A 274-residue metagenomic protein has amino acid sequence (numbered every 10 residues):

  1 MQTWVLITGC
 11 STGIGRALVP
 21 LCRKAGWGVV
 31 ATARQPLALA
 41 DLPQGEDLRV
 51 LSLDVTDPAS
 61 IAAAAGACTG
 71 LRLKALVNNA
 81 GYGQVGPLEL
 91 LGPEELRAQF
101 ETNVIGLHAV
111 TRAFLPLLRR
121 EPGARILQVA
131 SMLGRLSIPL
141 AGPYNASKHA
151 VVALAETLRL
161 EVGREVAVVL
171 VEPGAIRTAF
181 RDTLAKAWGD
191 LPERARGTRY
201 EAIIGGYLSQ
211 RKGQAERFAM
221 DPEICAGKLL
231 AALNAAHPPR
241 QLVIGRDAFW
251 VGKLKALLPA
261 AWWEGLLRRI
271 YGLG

Functional and structural regions predicted by a protein language model:
S11-T12: Conserved glycine-rich cofactor-binding loop
L53-A63, P93: The beta1-alpha1 cofactor-binding region of Rossmann-like NAD(H)/NADP(H)-dependent oxidoreductases
P87-L88, E95-R97: Substrate-binding pocket helix/loop in short-chain dehydrogenase/reductase
E89, L136-P143: Active-site loop immediately N-terminal to the catalytic Tyr-X3-Lys motif of short-chain dehydrogenase/reductase
T111, S147: Active-site helix of classical SDR
S131: Residue(s) in the substrate-gating loop at a strand-loop-helix junction that position the organic substrate next
R164-A215: C-terminal beta-strand-loop-alpha-helix "lid" module of Rossmann-like NAD(P)-dependent dehydrogenases
